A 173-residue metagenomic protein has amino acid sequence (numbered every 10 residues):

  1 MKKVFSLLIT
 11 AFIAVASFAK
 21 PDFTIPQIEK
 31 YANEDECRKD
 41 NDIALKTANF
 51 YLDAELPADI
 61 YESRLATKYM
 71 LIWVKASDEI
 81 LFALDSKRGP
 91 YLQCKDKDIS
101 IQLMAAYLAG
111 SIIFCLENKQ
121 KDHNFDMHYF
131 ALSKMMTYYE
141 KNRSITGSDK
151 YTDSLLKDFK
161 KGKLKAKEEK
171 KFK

Functional and structural regions predicted by a protein language model:
M1-T24: Bacterial Sec-dependent N-terminal signal peptides
V4, P21-D40, L155-F159, K163-K173: Charged, low-complexity, intrinsically disordered terminal regions
K20-P90: N-terminal secretory signal peptides
Y61-K171: Mature extracellular/secreted ectodomains of secretory-pathway proteins
